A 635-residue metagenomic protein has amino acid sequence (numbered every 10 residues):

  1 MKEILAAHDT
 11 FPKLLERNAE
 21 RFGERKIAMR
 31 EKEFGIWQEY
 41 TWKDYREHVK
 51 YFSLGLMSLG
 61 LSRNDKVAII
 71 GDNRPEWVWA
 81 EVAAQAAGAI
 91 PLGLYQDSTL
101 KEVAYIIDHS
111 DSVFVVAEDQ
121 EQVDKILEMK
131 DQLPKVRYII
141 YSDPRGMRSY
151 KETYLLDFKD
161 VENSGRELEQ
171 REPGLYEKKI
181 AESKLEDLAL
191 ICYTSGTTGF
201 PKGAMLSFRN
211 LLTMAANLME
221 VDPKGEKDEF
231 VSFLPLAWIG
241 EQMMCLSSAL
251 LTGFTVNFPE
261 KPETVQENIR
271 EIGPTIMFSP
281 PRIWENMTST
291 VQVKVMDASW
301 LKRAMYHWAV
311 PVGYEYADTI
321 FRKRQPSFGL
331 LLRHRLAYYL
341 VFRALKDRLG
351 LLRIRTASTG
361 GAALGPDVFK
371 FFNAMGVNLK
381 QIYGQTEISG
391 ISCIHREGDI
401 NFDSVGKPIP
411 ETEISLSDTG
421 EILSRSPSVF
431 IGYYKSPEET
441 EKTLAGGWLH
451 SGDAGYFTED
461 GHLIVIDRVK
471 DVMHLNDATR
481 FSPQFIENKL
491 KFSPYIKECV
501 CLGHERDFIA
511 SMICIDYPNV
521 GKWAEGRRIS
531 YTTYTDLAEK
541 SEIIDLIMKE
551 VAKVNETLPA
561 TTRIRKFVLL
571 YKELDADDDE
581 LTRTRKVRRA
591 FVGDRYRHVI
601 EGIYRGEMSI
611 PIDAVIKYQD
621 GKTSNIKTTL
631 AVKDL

Functional and structural regions predicted by a protein language model:
E16, L54, A86-S164, L546: Structural core segment of the AMP-binding/adenylate-forming
A28-V82, T99-A104, D157-D160, F208-R209: Conserved AMP-binding/adenylate-forming core of the ANL superfamily
E39-K43, A181, A189-A215: Conserved AMP-binding A3 loop
S98-E128, M214-V231, P262-I276, R348: Conserved ATP-dependent adenylate/AMP-binding module captured primarily in the ANL superfamily
L155-K159, T275-F278, T290-I400, E413 (+1 more regions): Gly/Ser/Thr-rich phosphate-binding loop
E162-Y193, F200, P223-E229: Conserved pre-ATP/AMP-binding loop-to-beta segment of ANL
T194, P408-L475, F492: Conserved ATP-binding/catalytic segment of the ANL
L212-E229, L236-R335, Y339, R353: Conserved AMP-binding/adenylation subdomain of ANL enzymes
